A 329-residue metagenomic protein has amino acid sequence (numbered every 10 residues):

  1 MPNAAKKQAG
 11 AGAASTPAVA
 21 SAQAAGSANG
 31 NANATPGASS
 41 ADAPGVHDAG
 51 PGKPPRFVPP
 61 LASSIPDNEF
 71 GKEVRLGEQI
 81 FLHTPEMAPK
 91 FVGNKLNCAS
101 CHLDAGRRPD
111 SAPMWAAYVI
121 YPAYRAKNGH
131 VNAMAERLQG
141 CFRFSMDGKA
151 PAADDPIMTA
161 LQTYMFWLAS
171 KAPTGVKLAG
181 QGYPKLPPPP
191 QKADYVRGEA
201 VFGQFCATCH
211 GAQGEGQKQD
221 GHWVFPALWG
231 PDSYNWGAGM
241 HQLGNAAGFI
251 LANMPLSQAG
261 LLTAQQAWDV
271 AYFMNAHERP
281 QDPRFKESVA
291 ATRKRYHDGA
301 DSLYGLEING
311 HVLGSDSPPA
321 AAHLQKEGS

Functional and structural regions predicted by a protein language model:
M1-P85, A126-E136, M146-D154, A169 (+1 more regions): N-terminal export/targeting leaders of redox proteins
G37, H47, P51, G71-L76 (+5 more regions): Extracytoplasmic electron-transfer domains, predominantly the class I c-type cytochrome c fold
K53-K90, A169-F202, Q217, Q258: Electrostatic cytochrome c docking/interface patches
G77, K95-A105, L161, G198-G214 (+1 more regions): The canonical Cys-X-X-Cys-His
E86-G93, K149-D154, T174-L178, Q258-Q265 (+1 more regions): Surface-exposed patches in mature extracellular/periplasmic domains of secreted proteins
M87-P89, A105-A112, L168-P173, T208 (+1 more regions): Secretory-pathway/luminal and periplasmic proteins that interact with or process carbohydrate-rich
H130-A200: Extended surface/linker regions that mediate inter-domain or inter-protein docking in multi-component redox
V176-G180, A212-F225, F285-E287: Short acidic alpha-helical/loop segments enriched in Asp/Glu that coordinate divalent cations
